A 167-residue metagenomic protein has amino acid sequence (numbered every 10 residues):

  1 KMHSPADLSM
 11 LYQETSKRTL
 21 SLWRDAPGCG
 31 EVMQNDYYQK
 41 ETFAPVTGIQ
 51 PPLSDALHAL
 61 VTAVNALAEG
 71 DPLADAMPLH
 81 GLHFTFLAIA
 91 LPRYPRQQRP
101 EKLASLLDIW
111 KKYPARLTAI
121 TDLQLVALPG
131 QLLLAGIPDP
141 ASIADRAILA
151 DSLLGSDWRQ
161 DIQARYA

Functional and structural regions predicted by a protein language model:
K1-A167: Histidine-dependent nucleotide/RNA phosphoesterase domain, centered on the 2H-phosphoesterase fold with its duplicated
